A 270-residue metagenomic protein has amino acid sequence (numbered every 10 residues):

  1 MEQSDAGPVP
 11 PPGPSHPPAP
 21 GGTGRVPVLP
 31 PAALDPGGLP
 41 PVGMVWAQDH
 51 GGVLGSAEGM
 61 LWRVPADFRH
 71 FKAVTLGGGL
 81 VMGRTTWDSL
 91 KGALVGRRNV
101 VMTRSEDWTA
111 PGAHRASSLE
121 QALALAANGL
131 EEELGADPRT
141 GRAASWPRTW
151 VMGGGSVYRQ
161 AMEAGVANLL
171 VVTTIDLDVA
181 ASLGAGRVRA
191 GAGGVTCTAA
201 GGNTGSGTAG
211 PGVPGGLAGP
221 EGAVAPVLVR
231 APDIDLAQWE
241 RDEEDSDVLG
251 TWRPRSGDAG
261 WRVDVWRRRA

Functional and structural regions predicted by a protein language model:
E2-A270: Enzymes that bind and transform nitrogen-containing heteroaromatic metabolites
